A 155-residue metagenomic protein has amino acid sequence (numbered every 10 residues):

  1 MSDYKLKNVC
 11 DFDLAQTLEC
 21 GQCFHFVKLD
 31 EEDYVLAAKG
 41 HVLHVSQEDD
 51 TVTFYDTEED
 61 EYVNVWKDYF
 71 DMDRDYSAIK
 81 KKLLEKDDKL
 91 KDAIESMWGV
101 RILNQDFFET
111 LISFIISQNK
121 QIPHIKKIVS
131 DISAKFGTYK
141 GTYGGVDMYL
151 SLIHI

Functional and structural regions predicted by a protein language model:
M1-I153: HhH-family (HhH-GPD) DNA N-glycosylase catalytic core used in base-excision repair
